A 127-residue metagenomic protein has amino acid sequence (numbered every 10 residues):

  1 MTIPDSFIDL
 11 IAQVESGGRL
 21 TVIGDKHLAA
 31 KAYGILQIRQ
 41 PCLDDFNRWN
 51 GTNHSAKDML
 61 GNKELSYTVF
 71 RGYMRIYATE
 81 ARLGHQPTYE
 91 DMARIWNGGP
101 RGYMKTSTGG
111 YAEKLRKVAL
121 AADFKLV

Functional and structural regions predicted by a protein language model:
M1-S6, L120-V127: N-terminal secretory targeting signals
T2-P4, A29-K31, Q86-Y89: Extracellular/periplasmic catalytic domains that process cell-envelope and extracellular macromolecules
I3-D25, I38, F70, D91-P100: Short, functionally critical alpha-helical segments immediately adjacent to catalytic or ligand/cofactor-binding
K26-H27, Y111: Short, polar loop/linker segments at the starts of domains and inter-domain junctions
I35, Q40-Y103, A112-A121: Alpha-helical segment that forms one wall of the substrate-binding/catalytic cleft in peptidoglycan-active domains
